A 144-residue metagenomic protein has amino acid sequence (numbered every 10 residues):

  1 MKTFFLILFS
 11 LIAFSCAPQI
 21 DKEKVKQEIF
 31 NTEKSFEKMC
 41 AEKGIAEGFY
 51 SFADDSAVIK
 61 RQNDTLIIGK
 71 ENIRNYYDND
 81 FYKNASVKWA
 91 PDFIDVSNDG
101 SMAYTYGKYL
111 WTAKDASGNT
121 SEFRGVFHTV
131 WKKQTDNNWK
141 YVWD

Functional and structural regions predicted by a protein language model:
M1-V25: Bacterial Sec-dependent N-terminal signal peptides
E23-F30, G44-D95, K108, N119-F123: A solvent-exposed, acidic/Ser-Thr-rich amphipathic alpha-helical stretch
I94-A103, K132-N138: A short, structured loop/turn motif at beta-sheet edges
S101-W111, G125: A short hydrophobic beta-strand element
W111-D115, W131-K133: Beta-strand elements of well-folded, non-transmembrane domains
R124-D144: Short beta-strand edge/turn micro-motifs at domain boundaries
